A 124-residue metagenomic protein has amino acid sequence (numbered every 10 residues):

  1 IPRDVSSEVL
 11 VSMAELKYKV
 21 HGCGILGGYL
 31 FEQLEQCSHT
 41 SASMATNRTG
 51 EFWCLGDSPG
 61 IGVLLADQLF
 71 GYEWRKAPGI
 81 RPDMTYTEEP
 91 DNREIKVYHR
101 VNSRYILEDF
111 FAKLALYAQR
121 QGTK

Functional and structural regions predicted by a protein language model:
I1-K124: N-terminal acidic, glycine/proline-rich low-complexity segments
